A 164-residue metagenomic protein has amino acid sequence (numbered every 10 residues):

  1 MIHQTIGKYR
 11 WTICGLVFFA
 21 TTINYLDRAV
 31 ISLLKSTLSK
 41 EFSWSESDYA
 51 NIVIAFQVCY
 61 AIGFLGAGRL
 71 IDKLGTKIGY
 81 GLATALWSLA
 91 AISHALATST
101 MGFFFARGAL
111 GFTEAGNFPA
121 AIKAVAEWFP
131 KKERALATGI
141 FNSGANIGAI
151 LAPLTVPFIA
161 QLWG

Functional and structural regions predicted by a protein language model:
T12-E46: Extracytoplasmic
Y25, A29, A95, G111-P119 (+1 more regions): Small-residue-rich segments within alpha-helical transmembrane domains of MFS-like 12-TM solute carriers
A29, Q57-L65, A149-I150: Residue-level signature of mid-helix packing/kink "hotspots" within the transmembrane helices of 12-pass Major
S43, G75, L96-G102, P130 (+1 more regions): Helix-breaking motifs and short loop linkers at transmembrane-helix boundaries and internal kinks in secondary membrane
I62-M101: Conserved MFS/SLC helix-loop-helix module at the cytosolic interface between two early adjacent transmembrane helices
A106-G144: Cytoplasmic helix-loop-helix junction between adjacent transmembrane helices in 12-TM secondary transporters
G144-G164: Helix-loop-helix hairpin linking two adjacent transmembrane segments in secondary transporters
